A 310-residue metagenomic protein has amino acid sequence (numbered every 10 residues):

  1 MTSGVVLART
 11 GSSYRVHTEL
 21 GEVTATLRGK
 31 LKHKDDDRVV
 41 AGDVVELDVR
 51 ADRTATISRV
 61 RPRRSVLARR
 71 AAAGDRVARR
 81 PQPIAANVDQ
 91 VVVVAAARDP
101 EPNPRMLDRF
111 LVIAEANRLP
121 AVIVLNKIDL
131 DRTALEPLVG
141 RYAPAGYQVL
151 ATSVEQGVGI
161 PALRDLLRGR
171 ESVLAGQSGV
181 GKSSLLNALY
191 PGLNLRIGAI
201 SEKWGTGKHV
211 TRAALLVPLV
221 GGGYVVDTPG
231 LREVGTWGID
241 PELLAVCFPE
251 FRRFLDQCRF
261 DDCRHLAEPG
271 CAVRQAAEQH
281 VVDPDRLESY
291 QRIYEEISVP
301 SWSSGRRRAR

Functional and structural regions predicted by a protein language model:
T2, G21, K34-R53, R59-I84 (+6 more regions): Helix-rich effector regions associated with P-loop NTPase G domains
A8-T10, R61: A generic structural motif
S12-V16: Short aromatic-glycine-enriched beta-strand elements
V93-A97, V124-N126: Conserved beta-strand segments of the P-loop GTPase G domain that flank and frequently precede/overlap
R105-E115: Histidine-anchored nucleotide/phosphate-binding helix
P120, K127-V180: Canonical P-loop GTPase G-domain recognition
S178, S183-S184, A188: Walker A/P-loop
